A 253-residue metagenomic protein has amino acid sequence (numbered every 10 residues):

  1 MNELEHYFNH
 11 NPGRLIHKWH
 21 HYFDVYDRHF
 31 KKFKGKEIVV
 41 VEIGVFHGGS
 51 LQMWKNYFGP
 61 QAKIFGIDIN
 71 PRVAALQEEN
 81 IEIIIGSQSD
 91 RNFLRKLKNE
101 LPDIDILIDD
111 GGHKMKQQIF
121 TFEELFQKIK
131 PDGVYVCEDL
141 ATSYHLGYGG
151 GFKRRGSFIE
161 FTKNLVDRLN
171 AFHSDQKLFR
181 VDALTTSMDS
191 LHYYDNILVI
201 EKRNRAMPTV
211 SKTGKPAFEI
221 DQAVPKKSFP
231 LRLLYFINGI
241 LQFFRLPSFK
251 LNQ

Functional and structural regions predicted by a protein language model:
M1-I106, G112-C137, A141-Q253: A short alpha-helical cap/connector motif
